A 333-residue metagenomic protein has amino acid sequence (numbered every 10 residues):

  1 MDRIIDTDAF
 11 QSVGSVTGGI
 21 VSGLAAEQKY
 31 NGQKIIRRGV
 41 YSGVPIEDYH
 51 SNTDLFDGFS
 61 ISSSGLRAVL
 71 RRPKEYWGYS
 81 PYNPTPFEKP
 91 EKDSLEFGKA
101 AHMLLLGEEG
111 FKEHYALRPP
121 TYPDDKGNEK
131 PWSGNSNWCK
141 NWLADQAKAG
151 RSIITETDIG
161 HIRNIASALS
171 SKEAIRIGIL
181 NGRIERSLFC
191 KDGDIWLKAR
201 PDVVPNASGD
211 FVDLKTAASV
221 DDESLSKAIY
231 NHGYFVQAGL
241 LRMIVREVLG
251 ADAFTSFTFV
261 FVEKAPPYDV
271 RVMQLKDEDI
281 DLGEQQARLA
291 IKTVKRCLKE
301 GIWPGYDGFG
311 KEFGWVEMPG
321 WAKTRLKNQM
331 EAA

Functional and structural regions predicted by a protein language model:
D2-G39, L240-A333: Metal-dependent nuclease catalytic regions and adjoining charged, substrate-binding loops involved in nucleic-acid end
D2-K198: Metal-dependent nuclease catalytic cores that hydrolyze phosphodiester bonds in DNA/RNA, characterized by
Y49, A100-A101, K227-Y230, V294: Generic hydrophobic, helix-prone segments enriched in Leu/Val/Ile
Y115, P119, R176, L225-S226 (+2 more regions): General "foldedness" signal
P120, N181, Y230, Y306 (+1 more regions): A sequence-level detector of short, solvent-exposed, charge-rich linear segments
L180-G182, R186-Q285: Mg2+/Mn2+-dependent nuclease catalytic core
